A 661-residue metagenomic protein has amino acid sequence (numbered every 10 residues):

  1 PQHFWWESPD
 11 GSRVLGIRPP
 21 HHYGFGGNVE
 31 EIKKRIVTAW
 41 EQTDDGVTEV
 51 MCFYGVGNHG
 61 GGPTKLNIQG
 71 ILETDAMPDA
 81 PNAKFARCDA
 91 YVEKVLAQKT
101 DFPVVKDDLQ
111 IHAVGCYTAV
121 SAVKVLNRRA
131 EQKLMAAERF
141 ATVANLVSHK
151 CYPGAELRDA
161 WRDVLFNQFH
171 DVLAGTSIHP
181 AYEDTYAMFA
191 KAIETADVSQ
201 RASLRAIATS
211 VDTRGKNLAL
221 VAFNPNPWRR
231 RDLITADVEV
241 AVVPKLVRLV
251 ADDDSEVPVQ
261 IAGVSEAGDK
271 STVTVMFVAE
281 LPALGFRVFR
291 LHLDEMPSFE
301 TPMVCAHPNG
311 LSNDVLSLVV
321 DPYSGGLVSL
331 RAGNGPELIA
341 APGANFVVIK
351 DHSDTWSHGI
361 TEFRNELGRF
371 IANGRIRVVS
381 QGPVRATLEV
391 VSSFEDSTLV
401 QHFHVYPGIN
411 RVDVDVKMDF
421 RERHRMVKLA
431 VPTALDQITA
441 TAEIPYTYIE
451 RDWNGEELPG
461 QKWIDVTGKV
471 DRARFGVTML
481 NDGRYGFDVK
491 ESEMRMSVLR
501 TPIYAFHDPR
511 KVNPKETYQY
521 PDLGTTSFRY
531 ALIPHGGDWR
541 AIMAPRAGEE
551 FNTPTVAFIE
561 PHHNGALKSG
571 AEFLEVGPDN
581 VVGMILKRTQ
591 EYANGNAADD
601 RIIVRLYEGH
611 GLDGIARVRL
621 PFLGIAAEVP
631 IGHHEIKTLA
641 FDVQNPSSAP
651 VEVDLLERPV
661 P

Functional and structural regions predicted by a protein language model:
P1-S12: Acidic, His- and aromatic-enriched active-site or binding-groove loops in soluble protein domains that engage sugars
Q2, I36, A190, E194 (+2 more regions): C-terminal (or distal) subdomains of carbohydrate-active enzymes
G11-R214, V221, P225-P227, R474-I559 (+1 more regions): Catalytic grooves of carbohydrate-active enzymes
